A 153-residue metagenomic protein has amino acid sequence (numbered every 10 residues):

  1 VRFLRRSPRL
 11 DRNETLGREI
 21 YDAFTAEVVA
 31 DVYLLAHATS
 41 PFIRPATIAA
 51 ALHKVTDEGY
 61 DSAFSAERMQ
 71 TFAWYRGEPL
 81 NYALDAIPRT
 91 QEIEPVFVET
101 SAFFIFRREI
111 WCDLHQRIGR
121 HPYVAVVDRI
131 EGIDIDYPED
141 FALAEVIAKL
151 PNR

Functional and structural regions predicted by a protein language model:
V1-V28: Conserved N-terminal catalytic core of the sugar/cofactor nucleotidyltransferase
N13-A23, P41-D128: Conserved core of the sugar-phosphate nucleotidyltransferase
A26, H53, V146-L150: Short, well-ordered alpha-helices that flank and scaffold nucleotide-derived cofactor binding pockets
Y33: Short aromatic/hydrophobic "clamp" motif used to bind/position activated sugar donors
A36: Catalytic metal- and UDP-sugar-binding loop of GT-A-like glycosyltransferases, i.e., residues flanking the conserved
A125-V126, E131-R153: Hydrophobic helical membrane-anchoring modules
